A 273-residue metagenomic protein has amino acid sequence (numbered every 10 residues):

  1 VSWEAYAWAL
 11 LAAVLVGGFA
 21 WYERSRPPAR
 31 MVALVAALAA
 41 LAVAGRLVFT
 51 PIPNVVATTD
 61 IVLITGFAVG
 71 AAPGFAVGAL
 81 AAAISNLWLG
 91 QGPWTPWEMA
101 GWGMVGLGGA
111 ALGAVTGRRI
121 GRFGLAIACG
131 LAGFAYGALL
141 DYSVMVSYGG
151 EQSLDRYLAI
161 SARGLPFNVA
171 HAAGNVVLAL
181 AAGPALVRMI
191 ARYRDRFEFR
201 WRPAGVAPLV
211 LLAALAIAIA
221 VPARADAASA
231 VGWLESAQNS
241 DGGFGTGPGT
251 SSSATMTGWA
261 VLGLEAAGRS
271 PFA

Functional and structural regions predicted by a protein language model:
V1, A39-L47, A82-W88, G130-L139 (+1 more regions): Aromatic-anchored segments of alpha-helical transmembrane domains
V1-A7, P51, V56, T95-P96 (+2 more regions): Membrane-embedded alpha-helical hairpins and interfacial helices in multi-pass inner-membrane proteins
V1-I64: Hydrophobic transmembrane alpha-helices
L15-S25, A68-A72, G108-G117, P184-Y193: Structural signal for the C-terminal ends of transmembrane alpha-helices and the immediately following loop
V32-A37, D60, A72-A79, P96-A100 (+3 more regions): Hydrophobic alpha-helical transmembrane segments
A44-T58, A79-G113: Interfacial aromatic-anchored transmembrane helix boundaries in multi-pass membrane proteins
R46, A204-R224: Internal/C-terminal transmembrane anchor helices
R224-S229, G243-F272: An alpha-helical repeat/solenoid feature that recognizes helix-turn-helix modules
